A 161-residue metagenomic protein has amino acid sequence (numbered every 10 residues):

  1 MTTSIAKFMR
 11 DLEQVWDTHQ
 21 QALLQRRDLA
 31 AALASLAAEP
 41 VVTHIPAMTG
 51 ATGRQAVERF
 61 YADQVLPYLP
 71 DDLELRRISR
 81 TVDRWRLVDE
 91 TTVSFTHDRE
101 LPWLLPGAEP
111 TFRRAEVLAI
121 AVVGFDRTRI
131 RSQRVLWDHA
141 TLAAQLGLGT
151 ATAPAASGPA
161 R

Functional and structural regions predicted by a protein language model:
M1-R161: C-terminal and inter-domain tail/linker signature
